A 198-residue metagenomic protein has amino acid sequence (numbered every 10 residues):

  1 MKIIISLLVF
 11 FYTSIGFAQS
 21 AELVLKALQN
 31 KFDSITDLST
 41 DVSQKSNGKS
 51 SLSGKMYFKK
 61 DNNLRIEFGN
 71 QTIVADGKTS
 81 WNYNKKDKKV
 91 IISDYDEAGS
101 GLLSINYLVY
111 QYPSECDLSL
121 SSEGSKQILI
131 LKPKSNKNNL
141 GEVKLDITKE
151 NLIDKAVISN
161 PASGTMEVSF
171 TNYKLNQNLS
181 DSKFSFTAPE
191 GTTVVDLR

Functional and structural regions predicted by a protein language model:
I4-T13: Sec-dependent N-terminal signal peptides
S14-S50, K60-N63, A188-R198: N-terminal leader/targeting segments and the immediate start of mature chains
Q44-S46, E67-F68, N84-K85, V157-N160: Beta-turn initiation residues at beta-strand->coil junctions
N47-S50, I73-V74, N136-N139, A162: Short glycine/serine/proline-enriched coil/turn segments at secondary-structure junctions
K55-L102, M166: An acidic-aromatic
Y95-S125: Flexible, surface-exposed loop/linker segments and immediately adjacent secondary-structure boundaries
P113, S121-E190, V195-L197: Gly/Pro-enriched, hydrophobic low-complexity segments that function as extracytoplasmic propeptides/linkers
